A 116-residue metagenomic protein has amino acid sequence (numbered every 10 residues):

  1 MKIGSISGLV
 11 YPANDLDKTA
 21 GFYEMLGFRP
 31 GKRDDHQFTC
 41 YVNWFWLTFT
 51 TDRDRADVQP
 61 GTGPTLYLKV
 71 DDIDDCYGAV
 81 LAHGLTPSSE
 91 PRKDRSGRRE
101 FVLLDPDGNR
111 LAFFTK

Functional and structural regions predicted by a protein language model:
M1-K18, P64-L66: N-terminal beta-strand motif that seeds the catalytic metal site of vicinal oxygen chelate
S7, L26, D34-H36, P64 (+1 more regions): Residue-level marker for the onset of beta-strands and adjacent loop->beta junctions in well-ordered domains
L9-P12, R33, R95, V102 (+1 more regions): Short beta->alpha transition motifs characteristic of CBS
A13-N14, K18-F22, T48-T50, P91 (+1 more regions): Secondary-structure boundary/capping motif
N14-L16, L66-R110: Vicinal oxygen chelate
E24-G31, G84-T86: Conserved acetyl-CoA-binding loop of GNAT-fold acetyltransferases
R29-T62, R110-T115: Conserved short beta-strand elements that form part of the metal-binding/catalytic scaffold of enzyme active sites
